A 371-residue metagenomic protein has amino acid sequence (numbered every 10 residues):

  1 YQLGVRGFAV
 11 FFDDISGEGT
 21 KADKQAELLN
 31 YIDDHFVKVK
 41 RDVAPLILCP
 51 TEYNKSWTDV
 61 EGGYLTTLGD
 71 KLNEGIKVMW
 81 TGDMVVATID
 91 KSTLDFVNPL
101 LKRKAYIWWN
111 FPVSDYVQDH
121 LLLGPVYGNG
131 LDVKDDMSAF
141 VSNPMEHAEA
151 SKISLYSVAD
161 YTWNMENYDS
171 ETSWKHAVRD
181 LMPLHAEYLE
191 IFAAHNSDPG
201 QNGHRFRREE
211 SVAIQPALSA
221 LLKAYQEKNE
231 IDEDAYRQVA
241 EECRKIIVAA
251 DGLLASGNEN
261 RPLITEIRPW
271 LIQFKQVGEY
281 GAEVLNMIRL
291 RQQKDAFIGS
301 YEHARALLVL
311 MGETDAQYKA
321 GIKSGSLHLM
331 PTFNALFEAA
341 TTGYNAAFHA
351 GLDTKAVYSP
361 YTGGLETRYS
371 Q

Functional and structural regions predicted by a protein language model:
R6-I15: Short, conserved phosphate-binding/catalytic loop or strand-edge motifs used in phosphoryl-/nucleotidyl-transfer
I15-S173: Catalytic-core regions of glycoside hydrolase
N167-S370: C-terminal functional modules
